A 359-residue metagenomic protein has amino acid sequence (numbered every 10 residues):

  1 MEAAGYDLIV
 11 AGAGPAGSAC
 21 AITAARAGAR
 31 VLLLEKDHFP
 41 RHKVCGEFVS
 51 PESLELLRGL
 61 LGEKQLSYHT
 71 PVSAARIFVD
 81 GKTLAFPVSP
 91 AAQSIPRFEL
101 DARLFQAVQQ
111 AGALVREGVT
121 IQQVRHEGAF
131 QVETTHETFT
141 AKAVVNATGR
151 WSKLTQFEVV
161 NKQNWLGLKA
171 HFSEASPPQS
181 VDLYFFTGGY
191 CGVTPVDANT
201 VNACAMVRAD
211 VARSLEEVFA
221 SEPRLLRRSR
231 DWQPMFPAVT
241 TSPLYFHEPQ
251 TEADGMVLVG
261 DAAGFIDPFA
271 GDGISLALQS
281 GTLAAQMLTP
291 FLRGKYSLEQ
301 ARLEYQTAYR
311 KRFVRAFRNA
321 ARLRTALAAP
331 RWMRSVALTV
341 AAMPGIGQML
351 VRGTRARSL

Functional and structural regions predicted by a protein language model:
E2-A16: Beta1/beta-strand and adjacent pyrophosphate-binding region of the FAD-binding site in flavoprotein oxidoreductases
I9, A13, A25-C45: Glycine-rich FAD pyrophosphate-binding loop
A16, F39, W151: Conserved Rossmann-like nucleotide-cofactor binding loop
H38-R58: Conserved N-terminal glycine-rich FAD pyrophosphate-binding loop of Rossmann-like flavoproteins
S53-F105: A conserved beta-strand/loop capping segment in the N-terminal third of enzymes that catalyze redox or closely related
A107-W232: Predominantly flavin-linked oxidoreductase catalytic cores and closely associated redox partners
Q123, D210-L288: FAD/FMN-dependent oxidoreductases across multiple families
Q286-L359: C-terminal helical "tail/cap" subdomain of flavin- and related membrane-associated enzymes
